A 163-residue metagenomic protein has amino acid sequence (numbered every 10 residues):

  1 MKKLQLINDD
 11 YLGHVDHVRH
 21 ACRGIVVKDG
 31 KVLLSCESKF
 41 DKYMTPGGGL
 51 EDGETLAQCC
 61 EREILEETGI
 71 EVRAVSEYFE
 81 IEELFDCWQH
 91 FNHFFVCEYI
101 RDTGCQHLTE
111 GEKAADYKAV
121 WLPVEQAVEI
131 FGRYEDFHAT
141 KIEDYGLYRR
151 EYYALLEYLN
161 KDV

Functional and structural regions predicted by a protein language model:
M1-R23: Acidic, metal-coordinating catalytic segment for phosphate/diphosphate chemistry, firing primarily on the Nudix
H17, G24, K42, A119-V120: A residue-level structural signature of the nucleotidyltransferase/glycosyltransferase Rossmann-like core
V26-D29, C97-Y99: Active-site beta-strand termini and strand-to-loop segments that position acidic
V27-E66: Conserved Nudix-box catalytic region and its N-terminal flanking loop in Nudix hydrolases and closely related
E37, A74-E77: Residue-level detector of beta-propeller blades
D41, E112-V163: Nudix hydrolase/Nudix homology domain
L50-R73, E82-D136: Unchanged
